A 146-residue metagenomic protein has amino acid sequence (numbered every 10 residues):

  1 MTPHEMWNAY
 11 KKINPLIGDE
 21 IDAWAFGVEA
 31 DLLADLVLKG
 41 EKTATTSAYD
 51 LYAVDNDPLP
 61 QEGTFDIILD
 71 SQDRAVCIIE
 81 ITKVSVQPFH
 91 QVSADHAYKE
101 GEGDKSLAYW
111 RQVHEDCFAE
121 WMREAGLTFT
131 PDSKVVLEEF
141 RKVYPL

Functional and structural regions predicted by a protein language model:
M1-I78, Q87-L146: Mixed-charge, low-complexity intrinsically disordered regions
